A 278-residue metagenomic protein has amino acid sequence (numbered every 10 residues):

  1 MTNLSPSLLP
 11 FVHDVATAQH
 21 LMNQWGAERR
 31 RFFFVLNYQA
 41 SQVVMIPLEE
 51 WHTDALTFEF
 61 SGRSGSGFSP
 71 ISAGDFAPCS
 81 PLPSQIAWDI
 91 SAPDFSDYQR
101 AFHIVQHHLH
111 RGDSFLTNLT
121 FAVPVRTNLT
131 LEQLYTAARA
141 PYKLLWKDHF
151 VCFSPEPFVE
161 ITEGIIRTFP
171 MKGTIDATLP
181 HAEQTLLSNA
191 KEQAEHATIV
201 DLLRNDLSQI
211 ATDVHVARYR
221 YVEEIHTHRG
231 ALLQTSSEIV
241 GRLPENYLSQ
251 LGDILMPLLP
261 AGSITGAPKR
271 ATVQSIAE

Functional and structural regions predicted by a protein language model:
M1-E278: Extended alpha-helical targeting/anchoring segments, especially N-terminal organellar/secretory targeting helices
